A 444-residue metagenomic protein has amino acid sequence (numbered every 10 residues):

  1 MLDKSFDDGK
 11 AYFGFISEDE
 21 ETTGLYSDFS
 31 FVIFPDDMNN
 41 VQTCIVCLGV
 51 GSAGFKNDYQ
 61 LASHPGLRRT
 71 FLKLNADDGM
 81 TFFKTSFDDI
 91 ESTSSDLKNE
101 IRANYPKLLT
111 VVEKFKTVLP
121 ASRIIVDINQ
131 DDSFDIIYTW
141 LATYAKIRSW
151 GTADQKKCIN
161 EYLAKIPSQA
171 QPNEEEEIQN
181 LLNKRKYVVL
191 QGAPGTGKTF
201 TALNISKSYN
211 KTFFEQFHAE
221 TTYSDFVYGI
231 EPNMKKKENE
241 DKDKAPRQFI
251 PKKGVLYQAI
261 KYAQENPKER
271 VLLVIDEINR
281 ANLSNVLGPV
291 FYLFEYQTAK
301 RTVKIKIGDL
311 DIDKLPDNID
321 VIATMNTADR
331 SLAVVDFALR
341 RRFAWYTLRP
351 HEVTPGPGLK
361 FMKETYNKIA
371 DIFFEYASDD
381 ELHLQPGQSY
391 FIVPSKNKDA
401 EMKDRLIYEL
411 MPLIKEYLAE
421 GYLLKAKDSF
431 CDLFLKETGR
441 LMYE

Functional and structural regions predicted by a protein language model:
L2-F34: Amphipathic, interaction-prone secondary-structure segments
A11, S27-S30, C44, K186-V188 (+2 more regions): Residue-level detector of short, conserved catalytic/binding motifs and their immediate flanks
T23-L25, N39-C47, G54-L61, K268-E269 (+4 more regions): Short, solvent-exposed secondary-structure capping/transition elements
D28-F34, T43-C47, S389: Histidine-centered divalent-metal-coordination microenvironment in nucleic-acid enzymes
V32-M38, H351: Short beta-strand micro-motifs enriched in acidic
M38-A103: Compact, glycine/acidic-enriched structural inserts
E91-Y187, F200-N204: ATP-dependent helicase/translocase motor core
G151-E444: C-terminal regulatory/interaction module of P-loop NTP-utilizing enzymes
